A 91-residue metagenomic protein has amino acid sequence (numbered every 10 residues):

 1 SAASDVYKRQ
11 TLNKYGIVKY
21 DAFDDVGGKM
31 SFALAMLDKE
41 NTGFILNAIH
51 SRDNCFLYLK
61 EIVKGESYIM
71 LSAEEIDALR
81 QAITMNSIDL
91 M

Functional and structural regions predicted by a protein language model:
A2-Y7: Short, small-residue-biased leader/transition segments that mark boundaries at the very start of proteins
K8-A22, M30: Flexible, solvent-exposed loop/hinge segments and secondary-structure transition points
D21-M91: Terminal membrane-proximal soluble interaction domains of membrane-associated proteins
